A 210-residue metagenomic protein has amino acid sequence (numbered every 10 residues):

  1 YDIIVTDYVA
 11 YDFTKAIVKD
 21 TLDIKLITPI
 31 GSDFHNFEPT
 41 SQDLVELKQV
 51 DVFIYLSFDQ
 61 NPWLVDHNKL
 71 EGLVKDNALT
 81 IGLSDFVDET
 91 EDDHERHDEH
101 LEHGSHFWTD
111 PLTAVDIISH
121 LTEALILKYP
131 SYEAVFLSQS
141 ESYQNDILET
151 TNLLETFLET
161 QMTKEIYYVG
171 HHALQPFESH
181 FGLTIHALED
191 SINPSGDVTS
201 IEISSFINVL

Functional and structural regions predicted by a protein language model:
Y1-L210: Extracytoplasmic metal-acquisition and chelation regions
